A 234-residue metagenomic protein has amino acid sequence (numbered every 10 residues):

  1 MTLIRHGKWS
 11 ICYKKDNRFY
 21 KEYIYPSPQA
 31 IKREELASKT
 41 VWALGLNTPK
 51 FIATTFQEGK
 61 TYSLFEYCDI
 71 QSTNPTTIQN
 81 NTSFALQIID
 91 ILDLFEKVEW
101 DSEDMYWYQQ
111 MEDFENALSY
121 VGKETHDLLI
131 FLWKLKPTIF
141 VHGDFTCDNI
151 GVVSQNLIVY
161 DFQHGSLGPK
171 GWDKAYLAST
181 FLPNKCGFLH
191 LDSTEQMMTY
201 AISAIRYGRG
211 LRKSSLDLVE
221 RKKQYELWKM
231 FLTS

Functional and structural regions predicted by a protein language model:
M1-K15: ATP-binding glycine-rich phosphate-binding loop
G7-W9, K21-K60, P75-L94: A conserved alpha-helical element in kinase catalytic cores
Q29, L86, Y176-F181, K185-S234: Helix-rich C-terminal or lid/interface subdomains of diverse kinases
V41-G45, D69-Q109, G122-K134, F140: Conserved kinase catalytic-core helix
G59-Q71: Conserved short submotifs of the Hanks-type protein kinase catalytic core that shape the nucleotide-binding pocket
T61, T138-I139: Residues on conserved beta-strands of the protein kinase catalytic domain
F140, V153-S193: Active-site Asp-x-Gly
F140-G143, C147: Catalytic-loop of the protein kinase fold
